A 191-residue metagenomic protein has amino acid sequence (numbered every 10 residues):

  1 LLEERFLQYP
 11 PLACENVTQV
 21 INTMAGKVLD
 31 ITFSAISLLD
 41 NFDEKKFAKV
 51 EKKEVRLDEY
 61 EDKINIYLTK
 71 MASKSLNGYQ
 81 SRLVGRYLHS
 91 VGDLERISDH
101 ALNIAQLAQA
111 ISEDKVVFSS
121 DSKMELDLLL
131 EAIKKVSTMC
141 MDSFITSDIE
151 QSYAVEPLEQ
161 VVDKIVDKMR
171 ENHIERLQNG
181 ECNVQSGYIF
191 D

Functional and structural regions predicted by a protein language model:
L1-D191: Cytosolic, long alpha-helical scaffolding segments
